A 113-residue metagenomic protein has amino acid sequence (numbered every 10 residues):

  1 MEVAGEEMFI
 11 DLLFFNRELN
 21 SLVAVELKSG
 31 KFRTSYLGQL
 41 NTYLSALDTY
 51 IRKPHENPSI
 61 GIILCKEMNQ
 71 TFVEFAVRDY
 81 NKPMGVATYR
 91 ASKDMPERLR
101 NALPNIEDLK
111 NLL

Functional and structural regions predicted by a protein language model:
M1-E18: Active-site metal-binding core of divalent-cation-utilizing nuclease and nuclease-like domains
F9-D11, L22, P58, F72: Broad gene-expression machinery/nucleic-acid interaction feature
L12, Y43, G61, N105: Hydrophobic, well-ordered secondary-structure elements that form the walls of internal hydrophobic environments
L19-N20, T34-G38: Active-site-proximal binding-pocket segments
N20-E26: Short small-residue beta-strand/loop micro-motif enriched in glycine and branched aliphatics
K28-S29, T34-S35, S45-D79: Nucleic-acid nuclease catalytic cores
A76-L113: Polybasic (Lys/Arg-rich)
